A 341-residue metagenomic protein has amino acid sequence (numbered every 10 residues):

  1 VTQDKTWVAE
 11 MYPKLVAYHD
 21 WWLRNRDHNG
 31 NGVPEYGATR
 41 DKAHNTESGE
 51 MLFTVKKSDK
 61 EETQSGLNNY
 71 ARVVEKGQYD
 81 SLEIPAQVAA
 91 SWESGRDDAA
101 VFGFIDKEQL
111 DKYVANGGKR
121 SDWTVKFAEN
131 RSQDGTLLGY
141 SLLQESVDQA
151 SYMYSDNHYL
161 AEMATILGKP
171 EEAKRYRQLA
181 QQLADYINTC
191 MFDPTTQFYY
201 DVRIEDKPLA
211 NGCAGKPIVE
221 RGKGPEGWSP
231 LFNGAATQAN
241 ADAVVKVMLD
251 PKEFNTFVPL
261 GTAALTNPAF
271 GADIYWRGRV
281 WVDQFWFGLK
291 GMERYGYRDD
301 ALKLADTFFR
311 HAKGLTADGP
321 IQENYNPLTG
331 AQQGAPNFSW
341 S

Functional and structural regions predicted by a protein language model:
T2-P13, G30-N31, A164-Q181, G234-L249 (+1 more regions): Structural helix-adjacent loops and short alpha-helical linkers that scaffold large soluble proteins
V8-M11, L15, W22, L304 (+1 more regions): Aromatic sugar-binding interfaces of carbohydrate-active proteins
M11, Q149, E226-G227: Residues that flank catalytic or metal-binding motifs in active/ligand-binding sites
M11-A38: Extracytoplasmic mature domains of secreted/periplasmic and thylakoid-lumen proteins
H19-W22, A164, A184-I187: A structural signal for well-ordered alpha-helices, especially hydrophobic packing surfaces of coiled-coils
D27-H28, G37-T39, K169, F192 (+3 more regions): An acidic- and aromatic-residue-enriched active-site/binding cleft used to recognize and process polar
V33-E145, D185-V280, K313-S341: Extended glycan-interaction surfaces of carbohydrate-active proteins
S146-A184, R279-T316: Extended amphipathic alpha-helical segments enriched in small hydrophobics
